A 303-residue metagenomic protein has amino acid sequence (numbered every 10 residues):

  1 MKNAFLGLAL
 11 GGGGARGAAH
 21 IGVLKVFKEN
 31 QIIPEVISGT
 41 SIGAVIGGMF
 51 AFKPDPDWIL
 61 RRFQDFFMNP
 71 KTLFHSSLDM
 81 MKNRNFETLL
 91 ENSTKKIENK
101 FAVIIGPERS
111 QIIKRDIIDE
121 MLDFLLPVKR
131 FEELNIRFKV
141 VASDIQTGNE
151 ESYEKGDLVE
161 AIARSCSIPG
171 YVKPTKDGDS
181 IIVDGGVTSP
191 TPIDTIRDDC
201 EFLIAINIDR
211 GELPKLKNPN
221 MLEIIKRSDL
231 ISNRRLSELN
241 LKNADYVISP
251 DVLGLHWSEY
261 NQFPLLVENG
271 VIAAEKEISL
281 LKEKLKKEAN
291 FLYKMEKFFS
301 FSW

Functional and structural regions predicted by a protein language model:
M1-T40, G48-W303: Patatin-like phospholipase
